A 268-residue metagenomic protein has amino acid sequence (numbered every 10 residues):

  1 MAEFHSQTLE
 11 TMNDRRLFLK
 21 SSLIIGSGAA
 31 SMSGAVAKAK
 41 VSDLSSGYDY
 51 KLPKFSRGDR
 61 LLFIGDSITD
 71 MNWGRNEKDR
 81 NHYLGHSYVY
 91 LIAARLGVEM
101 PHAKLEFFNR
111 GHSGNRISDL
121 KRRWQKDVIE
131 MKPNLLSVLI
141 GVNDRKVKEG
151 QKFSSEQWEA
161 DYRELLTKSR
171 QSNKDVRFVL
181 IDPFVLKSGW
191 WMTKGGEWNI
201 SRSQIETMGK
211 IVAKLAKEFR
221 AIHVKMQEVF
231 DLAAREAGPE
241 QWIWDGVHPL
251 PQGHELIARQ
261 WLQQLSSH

Functional and structural regions predicted by a protein language model:
M1-D14: N-terminal secretory signal peptides
T11-K20, G28-G47: N-terminal twin-arginine translocation
L23: Short, locally clustered residues in the helix-turn-helix/winged-helix DNA-binding domain
S27, D66, H112-N115, V142 (+2 more regions): Gly/Ser/Thr-rich helix-start
A39-R110, Q125-K132: Serine-esterase "nucleophile elbow" of acetyl-processing enzymes
K40, H112-I117, I200-S201: Short, flexible loop segments at the rims of nucleotide/cofactor-binding pockets, characterized by
N72-H86, G111-I117, K146-F153, G246: Acidic/histidine-rich helix-loop elements that form or flank divalent-metal/phosphate-binding sites at the catalytic
L91-E106, D119-H268: Alpha-helical cap/lid subdomain in secreted, periplasmic, or secretory-pathway luminal O-acyl-processing enzymes
